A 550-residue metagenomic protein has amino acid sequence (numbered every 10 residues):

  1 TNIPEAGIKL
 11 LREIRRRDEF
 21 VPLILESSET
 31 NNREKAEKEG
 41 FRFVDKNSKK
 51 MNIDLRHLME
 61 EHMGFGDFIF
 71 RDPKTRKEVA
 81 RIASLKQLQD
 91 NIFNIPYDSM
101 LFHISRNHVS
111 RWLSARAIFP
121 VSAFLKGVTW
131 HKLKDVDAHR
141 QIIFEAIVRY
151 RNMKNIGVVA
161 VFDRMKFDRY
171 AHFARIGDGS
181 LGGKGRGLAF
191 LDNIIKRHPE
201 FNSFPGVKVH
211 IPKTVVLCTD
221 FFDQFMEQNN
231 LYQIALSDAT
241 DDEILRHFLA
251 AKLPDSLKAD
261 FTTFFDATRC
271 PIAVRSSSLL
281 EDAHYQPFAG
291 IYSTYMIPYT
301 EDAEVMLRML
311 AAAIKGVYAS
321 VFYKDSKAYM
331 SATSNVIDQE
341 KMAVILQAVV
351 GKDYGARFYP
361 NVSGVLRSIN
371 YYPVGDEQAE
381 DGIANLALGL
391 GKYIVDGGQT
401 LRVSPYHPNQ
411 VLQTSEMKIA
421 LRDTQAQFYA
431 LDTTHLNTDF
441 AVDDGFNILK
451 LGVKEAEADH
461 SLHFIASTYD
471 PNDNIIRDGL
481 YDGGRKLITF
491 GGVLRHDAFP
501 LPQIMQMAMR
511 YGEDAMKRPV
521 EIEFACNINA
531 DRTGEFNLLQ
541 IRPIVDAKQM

Functional and structural regions predicted by a protein language model:
T1-R17: Conserved phosphotransfer microenvironments
I24-E26, K46: Hydrophobic/aromatic residues positioned on beta-strands within the core alpha/beta folds
S27-N32: Short, polar loop motifs at secondary-structure junctions
K35-F43: As written
K38-E39, I53-G64: Receiver (REC) domain switch/output surface
D67-K74, V79-F119, F124: Eukaryotic low-complexity, mixed-charge intrinsically disordered interaction/regulatory segments enriched in acidic
R164-S203, K252-M550: Conserved mixed alpha/beta core segments that line enzyme active sites in large multi-domain catalysts
I211-F261, T268, Y329: A structural-propensity feature for long, helix-poor, extended segments
